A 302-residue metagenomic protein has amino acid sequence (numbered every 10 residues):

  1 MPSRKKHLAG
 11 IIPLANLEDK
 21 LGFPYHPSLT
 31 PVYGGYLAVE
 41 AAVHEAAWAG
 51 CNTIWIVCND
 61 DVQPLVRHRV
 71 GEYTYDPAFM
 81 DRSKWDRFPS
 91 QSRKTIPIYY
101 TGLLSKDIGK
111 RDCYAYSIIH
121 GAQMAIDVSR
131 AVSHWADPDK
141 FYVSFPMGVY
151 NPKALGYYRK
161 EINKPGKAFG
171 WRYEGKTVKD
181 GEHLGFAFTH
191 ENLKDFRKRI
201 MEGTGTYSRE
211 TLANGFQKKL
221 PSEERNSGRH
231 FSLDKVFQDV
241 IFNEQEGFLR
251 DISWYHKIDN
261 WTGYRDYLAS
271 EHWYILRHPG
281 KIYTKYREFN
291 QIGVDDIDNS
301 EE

Functional and structural regions predicted by a protein language model:
M1-T30, Y36, A41, E45-I54 (+1 more regions): N-terminal nucleotide-binding beta1-loop-alpha1 segment
P13-A15, N59, P146: Cofactor-binding loop segments of dinucleotide-utilizing enzymes, especially the Rossmann-like FAD- and NAD(P)+-binding
K20, V62-H68: Short, charged/polar "capping" segments at the starts of alpha-helices and the immediately preceding loops
G35, C58-V62: Residues in the short beta-alpha loop(s) of Rossmann-like NAD(P)-binding domains
I54-N59, W171: Short internal beta-strands
V66-A78: Short, aromatic/basic amphipathic alpha-helical patches
D76, W85-E202: Conserved beta-loop-beta/alpha segment of the NTase-like Rossmann-fold superfamily that binds/positions NTPs
H134, Y150-N163, G175-E301: Catalytic-core segments of class I nucleotidyltransferases/pyrophosphorylases that form NMP-activated intermediates
